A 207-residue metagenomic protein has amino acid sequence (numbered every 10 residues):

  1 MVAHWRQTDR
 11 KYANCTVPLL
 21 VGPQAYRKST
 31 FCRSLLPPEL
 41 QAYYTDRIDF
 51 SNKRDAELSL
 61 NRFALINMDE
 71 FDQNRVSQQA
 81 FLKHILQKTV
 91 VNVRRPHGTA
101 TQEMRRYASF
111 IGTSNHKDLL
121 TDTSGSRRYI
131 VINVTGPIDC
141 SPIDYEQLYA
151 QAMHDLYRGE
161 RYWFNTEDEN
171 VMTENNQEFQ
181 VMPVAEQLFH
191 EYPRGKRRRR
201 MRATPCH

Functional and structural regions predicted by a protein language model:
M1-N61: P-loop NTPase catalytic core of nucleic-acid-dependent motor ATPases
A13-T16, A42-Y44, S51-Q78, H84 (+1 more regions): Feature primarily recognizes SF3-like P-loop helicase cores of small DNA viruses
C32, L82-K83: Short amphipathic alpha-helical segments and helix-helix/interface helices
